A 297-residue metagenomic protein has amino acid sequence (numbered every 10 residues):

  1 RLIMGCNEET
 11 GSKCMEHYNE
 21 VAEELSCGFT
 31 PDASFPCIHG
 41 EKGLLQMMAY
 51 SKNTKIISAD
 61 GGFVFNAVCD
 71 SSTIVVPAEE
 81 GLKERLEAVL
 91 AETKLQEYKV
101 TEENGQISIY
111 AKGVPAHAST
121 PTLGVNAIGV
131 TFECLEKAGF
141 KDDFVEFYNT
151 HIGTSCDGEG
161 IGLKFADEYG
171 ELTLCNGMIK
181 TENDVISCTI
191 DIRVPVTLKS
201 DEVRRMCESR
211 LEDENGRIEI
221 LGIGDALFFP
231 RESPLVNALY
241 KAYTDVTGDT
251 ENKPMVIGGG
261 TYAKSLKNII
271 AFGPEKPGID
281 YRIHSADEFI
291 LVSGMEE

Functional and structural regions predicted by a protein language model:
R1, M48, G294-E297: Short, intrinsically disordered, charge-balanced linker/junction segments flanking boundaries in proteins
R1-E8: Short helix-loop-beta-strand segments that form the rim/entrance of peptidase-like active sites
L2, I56, E97-V100, G216-I218 (+1 more regions): Generic structural signal for residues in well-ordered beta-strands
I3, C27-F29, I270-F272: Hydrophobic/aromatic beta-strand patches that form the interior of the parallel beta-sheet core in alpha/beta enzyme
E9, M15-P195: Midchain, well-structured core segments that form catalytic/ion-binding scaffolds
K94, P121, M206, R210-L211 (+1 more regions): Noncatalytic alpha-helical scaffold of FAD-dependent oxidoreductases
P115-N183, R193-E202, R217-E297: An extended, acidic, His-containing surface patch that forms the Zn2+-binding/catalytic region of metallohydrolases
I190, L198-D213: C-terminal, non-catalytic macromolecule-binding modules
